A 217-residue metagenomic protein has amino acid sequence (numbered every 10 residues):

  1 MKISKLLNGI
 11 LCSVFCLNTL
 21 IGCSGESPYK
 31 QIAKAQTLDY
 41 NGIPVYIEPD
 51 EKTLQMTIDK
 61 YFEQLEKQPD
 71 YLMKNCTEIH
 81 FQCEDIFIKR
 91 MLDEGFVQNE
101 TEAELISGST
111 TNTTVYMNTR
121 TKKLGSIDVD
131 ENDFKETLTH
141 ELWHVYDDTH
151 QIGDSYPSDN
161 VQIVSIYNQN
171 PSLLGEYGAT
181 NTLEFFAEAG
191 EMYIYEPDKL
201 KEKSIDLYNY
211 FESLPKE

Functional and structural regions predicted by a protein language model:
M1-I10: Bacterial N-terminal signal peptides that target proteins for export
N8, E131, K135, L183: Hydrophobic (often cysteine-bearing) scaffold residues that line and stabilize catalytic clefts of nucleotide/cofactor
L20-G22: C-terminal motif of bacterial Sec signal peptides marking the signal peptidase cleavage site
S24-E26: Bacterial signal peptide processing site
Y40-Y116: Auxiliary, metal-adjacent structural segments of Zn-dependent hydrolase domains
M117-L138: Short pre-active-site segment immediately N-terminal to the catalytic Zn-binding motif
E141-S158: Catalytic Zn2+-binding segment of zinc metalloproteases
S158-E217: Metalloprotease/metallohydrolase-associated module, dominated by Zn2+-dependent proteases
